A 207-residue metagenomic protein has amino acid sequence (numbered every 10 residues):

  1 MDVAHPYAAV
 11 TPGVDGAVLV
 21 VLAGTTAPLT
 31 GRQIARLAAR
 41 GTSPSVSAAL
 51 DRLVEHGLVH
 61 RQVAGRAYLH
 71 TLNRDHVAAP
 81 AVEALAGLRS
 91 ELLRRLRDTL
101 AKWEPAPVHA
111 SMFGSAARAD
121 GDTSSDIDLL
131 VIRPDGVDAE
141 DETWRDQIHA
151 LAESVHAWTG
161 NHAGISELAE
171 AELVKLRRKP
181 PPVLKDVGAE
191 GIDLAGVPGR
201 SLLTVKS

Functional and structural regions predicted by a protein language model:
M1-H109, A117-S124, P134-S207: Catalytic core of pol beta-like nucleotidyltransferases
D126-D128: Acidic active-site catalytic centers that drive phospho-/nucleotidyl reactions and related ester hydrolyses
L130-I132: Short hydrophobic/aromatic beta-strand micro-patches that form the beta-sheet surface supporting nucleotide- or nucleic
